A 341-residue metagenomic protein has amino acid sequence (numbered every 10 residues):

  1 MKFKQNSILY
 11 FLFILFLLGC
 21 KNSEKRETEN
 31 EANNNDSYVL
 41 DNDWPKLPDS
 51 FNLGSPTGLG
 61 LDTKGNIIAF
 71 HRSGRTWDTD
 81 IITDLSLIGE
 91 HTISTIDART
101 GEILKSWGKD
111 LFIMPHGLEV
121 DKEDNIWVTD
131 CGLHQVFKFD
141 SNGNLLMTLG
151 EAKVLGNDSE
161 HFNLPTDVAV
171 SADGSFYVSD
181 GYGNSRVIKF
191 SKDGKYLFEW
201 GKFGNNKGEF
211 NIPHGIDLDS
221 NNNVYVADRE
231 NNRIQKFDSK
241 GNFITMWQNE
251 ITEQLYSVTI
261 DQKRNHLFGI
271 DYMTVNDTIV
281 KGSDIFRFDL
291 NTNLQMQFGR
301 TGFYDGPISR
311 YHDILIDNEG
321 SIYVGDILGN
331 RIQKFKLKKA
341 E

Functional and structural regions predicted by a protein language model:
M1-L9: Bacterial N-terminal signal peptides that target proteins for export
L17-G19: C-terminal motif of bacterial Sec signal peptides marking the signal peptidase cleavage site
K21-E341: Eukaryotic scaffold repeat domains enriched in small/polar residues
